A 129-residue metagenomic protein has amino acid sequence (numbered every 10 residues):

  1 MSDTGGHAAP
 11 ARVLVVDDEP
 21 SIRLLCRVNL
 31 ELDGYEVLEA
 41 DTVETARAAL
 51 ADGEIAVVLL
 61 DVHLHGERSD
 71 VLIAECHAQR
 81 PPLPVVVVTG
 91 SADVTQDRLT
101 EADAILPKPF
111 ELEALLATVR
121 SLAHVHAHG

Functional and structural regions predicted by a protein language model:
M1-L14, A74, E113-G129: Non-catalytic signal-transmission and effector/linker regions of two-component phosphorelay proteins
L24-L32: Charged docking surfaces used in two-component/phosphorelay signaling
E39-V57: Acidic, metal-coordinating helix/loop segments flanking the phosphotransfer/catalytic sites of two-component signaling
T42, R68-V71: Acidic catalytic/metal-coordinating carboxylates
A48, D70-P81: Short amphipathic alpha-helix used as the core "switch/output" element in two-component signaling
D61: Active-site residues of response regulator receiver
V88-T89: Hydrophobic/aromatic residues positioned on beta-strands within the core alpha/beta folds
K108: A Lys-centered signature of the CheY-like receiver
